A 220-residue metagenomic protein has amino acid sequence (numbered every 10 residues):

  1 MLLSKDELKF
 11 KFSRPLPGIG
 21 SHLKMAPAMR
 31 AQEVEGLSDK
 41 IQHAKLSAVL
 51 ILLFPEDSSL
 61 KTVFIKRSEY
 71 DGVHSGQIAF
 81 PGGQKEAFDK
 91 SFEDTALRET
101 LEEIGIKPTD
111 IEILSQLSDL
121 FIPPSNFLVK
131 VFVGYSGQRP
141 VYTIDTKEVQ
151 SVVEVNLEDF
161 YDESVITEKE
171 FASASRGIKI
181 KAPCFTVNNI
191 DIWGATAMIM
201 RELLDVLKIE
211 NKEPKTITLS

Functional and structural regions predicted by a protein language model:
M1-A79, Q84-E102, I106-Q116, L120-K130 (+3 more regions): N-terminal leader/linker segments that precede catalytic domains of diphosphate-processing enzymes
I144-S173, G177-K179, T186-N188: NUDIX/MutT-family hydrolases
